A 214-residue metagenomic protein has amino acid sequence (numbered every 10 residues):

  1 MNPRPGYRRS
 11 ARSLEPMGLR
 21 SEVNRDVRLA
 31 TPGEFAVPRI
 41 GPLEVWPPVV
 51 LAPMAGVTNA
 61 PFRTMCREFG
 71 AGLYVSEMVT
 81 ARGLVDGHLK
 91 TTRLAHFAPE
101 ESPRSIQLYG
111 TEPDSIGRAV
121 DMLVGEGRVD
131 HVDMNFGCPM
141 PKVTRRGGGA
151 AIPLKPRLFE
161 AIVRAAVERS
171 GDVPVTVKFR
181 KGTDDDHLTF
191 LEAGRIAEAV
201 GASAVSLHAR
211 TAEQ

Functional and structural regions predicted by a protein language model:
A11, E15, E22-V27: Acidic, Ala/Val/Gly-enriched low-complexity intrinsically disordered segments
D26-R39, M54-D130: Glycine-rich, positively charged N-terminal anion/phosphate-binding segment
P38-V50, R82-P103, C138-G148, S170-K178: N-terminal small/glycine-rich loop or linker at the start of catalytic domains across soluble metabolic enzymes
P48-V50, L73-V75, P103-Q107, H131-D133 (+2 more regions): Structural preference for beta-strand elements that scaffold enzyme active sites
V120-G148, I152, P156-Q214: Alpha/beta enzyme core
